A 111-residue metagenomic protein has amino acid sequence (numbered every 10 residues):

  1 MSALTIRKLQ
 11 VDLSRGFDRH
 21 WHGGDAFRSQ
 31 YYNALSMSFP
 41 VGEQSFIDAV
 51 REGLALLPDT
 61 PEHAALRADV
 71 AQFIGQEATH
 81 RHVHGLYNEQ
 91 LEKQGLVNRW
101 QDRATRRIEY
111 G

Functional and structural regions predicted by a protein language model:
M1-G111: Non-heme di-metal
